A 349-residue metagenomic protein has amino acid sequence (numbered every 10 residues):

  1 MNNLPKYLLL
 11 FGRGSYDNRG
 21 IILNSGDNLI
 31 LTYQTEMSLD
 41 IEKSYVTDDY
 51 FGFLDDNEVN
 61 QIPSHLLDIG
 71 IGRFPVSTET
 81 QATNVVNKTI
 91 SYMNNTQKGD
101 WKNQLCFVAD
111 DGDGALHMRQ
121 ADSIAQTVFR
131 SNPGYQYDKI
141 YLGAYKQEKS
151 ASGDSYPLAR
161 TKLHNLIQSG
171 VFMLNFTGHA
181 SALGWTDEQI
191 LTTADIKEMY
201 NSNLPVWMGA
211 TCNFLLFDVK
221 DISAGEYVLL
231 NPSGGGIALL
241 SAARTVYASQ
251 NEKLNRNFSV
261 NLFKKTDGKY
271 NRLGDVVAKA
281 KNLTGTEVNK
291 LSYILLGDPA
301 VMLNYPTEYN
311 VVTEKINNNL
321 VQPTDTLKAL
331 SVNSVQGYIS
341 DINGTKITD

Functional and structural regions predicted by a protein language model:
M1-D349: Cysteine-dependent hydrolase recognition
